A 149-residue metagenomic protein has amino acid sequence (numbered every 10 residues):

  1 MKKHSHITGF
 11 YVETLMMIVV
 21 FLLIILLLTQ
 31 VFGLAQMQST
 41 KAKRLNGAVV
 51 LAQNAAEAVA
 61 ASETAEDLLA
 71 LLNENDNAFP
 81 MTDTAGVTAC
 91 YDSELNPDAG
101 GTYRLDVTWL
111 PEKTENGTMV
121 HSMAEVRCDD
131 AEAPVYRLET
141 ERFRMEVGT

Functional and structural regions predicted by a protein language model:
M1-S5: Positively charged n-region of N-terminal signal peptides that target proteins for export
H6-F10, M16-V19, G33-T149: Flexible, low-complexity segments enriched in proline/glycine/serine and punctuated by aromatic residues
M17-L28: Hydrophobic membrane-insertion alpha-helices, especially the h-region of bacterial N-terminal signal peptides
